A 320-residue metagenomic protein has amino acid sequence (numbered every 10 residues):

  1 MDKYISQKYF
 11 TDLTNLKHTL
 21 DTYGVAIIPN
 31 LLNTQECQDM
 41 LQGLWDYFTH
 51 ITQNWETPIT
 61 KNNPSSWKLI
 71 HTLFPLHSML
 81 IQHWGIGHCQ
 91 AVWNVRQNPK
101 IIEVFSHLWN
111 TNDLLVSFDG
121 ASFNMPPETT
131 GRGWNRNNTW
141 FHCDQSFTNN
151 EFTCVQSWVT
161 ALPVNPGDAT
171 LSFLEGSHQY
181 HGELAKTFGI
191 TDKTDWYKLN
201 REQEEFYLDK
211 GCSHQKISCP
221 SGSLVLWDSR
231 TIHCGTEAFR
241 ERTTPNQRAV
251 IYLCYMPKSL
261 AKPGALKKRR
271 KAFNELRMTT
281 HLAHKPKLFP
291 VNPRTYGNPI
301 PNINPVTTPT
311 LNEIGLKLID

Functional and structural regions predicted by a protein language model:
D2-T22, P29-T148: Non-heme Fe(II)-dependent double-stranded beta-helix
V25, F118, F152-W158, D168 (+2 more regions): Extracellular structured ligand-interaction cores
L32, W109, A161, T231 (+1 more regions): Short beta-strand segments enriched in hydrophobic/aromatic residues within well-folded beta-rich domains
H88-N94, D144-Q145, Q203-K216, G235-R240: Active-site rim elements
G120, M125, F141-C143, V155 (+2 more regions): Short, structured patches in soluble enzyme cores that scaffold and shape functional sites
P126, L174-H181, V250, C254-L260: Short edge-strand/loop segments of extracellular domains
C154, V164-C234: Double-stranded beta-helix
K186-G189, S221-L226, R230-D320: Non-heme Fe(II)/2-oxoglutarate
